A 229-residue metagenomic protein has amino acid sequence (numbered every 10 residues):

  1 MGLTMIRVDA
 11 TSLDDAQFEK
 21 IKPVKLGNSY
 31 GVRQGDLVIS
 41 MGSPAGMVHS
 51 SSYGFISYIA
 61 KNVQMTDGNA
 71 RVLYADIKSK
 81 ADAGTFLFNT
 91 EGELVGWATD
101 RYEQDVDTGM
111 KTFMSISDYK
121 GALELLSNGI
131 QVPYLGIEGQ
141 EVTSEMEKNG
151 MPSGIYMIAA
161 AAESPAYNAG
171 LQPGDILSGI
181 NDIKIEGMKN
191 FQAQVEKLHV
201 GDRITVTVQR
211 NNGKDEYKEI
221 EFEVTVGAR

Functional and structural regions predicted by a protein language model:
M1, S57-T66, V142-S144, R229: Short, conserved beta-turn/loop elements at beta-strand boundaries and strand-helix junctions
M1-G42, G46, A81, E186 (+3 more regions): Conserved active-site neighborhood of the chymotrypsin/trypsin-like protease fold
G2-D9, L37-M41, S51-Y58, V72-D76 (+7 more regions): Soluble periplasmic/extracytoplasmic beta-strand elements of cell-envelope proteins
P23-S29, G42-A45, V72-T90, I158-N168: Gly/Ser-rich catalytic serine loop of serine hydrolases
V24-G68, E103-V106, L123-L126: Flexible, gly/ser-rich surface segments that form the specificity/activation loops bordering the active-site cleft
V32-M41, G92, A166, G174-L177: A structural signal for short beta-strand/turn segments enriched in small hydrophobics and glycine
A81, L125-Q194, T205-R229: PDZ/PDZ-like groove recognition
T90, L94-P152: C-terminal cap/linker of serine protease catalytic domains
